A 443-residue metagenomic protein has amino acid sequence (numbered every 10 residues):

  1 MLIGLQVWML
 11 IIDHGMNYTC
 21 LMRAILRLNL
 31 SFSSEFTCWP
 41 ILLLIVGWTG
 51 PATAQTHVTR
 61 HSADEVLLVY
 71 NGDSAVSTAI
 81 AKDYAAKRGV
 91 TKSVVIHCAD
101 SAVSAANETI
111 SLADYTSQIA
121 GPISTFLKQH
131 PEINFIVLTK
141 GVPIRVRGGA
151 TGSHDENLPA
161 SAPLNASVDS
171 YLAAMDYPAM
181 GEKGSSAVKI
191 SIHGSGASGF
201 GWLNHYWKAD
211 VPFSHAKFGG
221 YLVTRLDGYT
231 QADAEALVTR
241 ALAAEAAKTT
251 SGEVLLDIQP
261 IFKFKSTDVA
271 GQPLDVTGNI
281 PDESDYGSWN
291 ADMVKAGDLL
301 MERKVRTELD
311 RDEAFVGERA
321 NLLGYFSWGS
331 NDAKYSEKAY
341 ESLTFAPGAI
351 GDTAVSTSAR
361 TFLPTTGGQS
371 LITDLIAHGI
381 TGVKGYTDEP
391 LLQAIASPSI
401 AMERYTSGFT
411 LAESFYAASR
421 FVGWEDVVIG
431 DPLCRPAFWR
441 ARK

Functional and structural regions predicted by a protein language model:
M1-L5, I11-S34: N-terminal secretory signal peptides that target proteins for export/translocation
L5, T37-P40, L343, R404: Generic hydrophobic-segment detector
E35-W48: Bacterial N-terminal signal peptides
G50-T53: Sec/Tat signal peptide C-region and signal peptidase I cleavage site
Q55-K443: Cysteine-dependent hydrolase recognition
